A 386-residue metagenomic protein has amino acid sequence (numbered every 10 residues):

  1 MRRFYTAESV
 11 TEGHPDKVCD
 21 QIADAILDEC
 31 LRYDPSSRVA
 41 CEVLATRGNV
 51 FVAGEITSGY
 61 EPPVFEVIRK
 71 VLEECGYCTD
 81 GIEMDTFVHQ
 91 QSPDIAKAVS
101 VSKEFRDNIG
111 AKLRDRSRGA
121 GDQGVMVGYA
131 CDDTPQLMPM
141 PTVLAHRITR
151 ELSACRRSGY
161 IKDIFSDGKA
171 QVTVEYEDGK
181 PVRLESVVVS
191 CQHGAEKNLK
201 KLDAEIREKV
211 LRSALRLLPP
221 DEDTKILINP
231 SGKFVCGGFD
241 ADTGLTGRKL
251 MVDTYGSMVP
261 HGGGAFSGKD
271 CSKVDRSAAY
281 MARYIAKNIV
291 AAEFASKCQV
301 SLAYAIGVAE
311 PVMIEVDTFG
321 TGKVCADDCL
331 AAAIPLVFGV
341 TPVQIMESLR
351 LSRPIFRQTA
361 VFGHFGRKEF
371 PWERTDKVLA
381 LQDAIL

Functional and structural regions predicted by a protein language model:
M1-A40, A45: N-terminal, positively charged regions that mediate nucleic acid binding
T6, G48, E66, E73 (+3 more regions): Glycine-rich, mobile lid/loop segments that gate access to catalytic sites or pores
E8-V10, H14-C19, R118-T134, V235-V259 (+2 more regions): Conserved phosphate/anionic-ligand binding catalytic regions in large, soluble enzymes, centered on
E12-L31, D133-R150, K269-E293: Alpha-helical support elements that line or immediately flank enzyme active sites and cofactor-binding pockets
S37-C41, G168-V174, T224-I228, F294-A305: A short glycine-rich, hydrophobically flanked beta-strand micro-motif that places a catalytic Asp/Glu for divalent metal
V43, G124-C131, A170-H193, A241-V259 (+2 more regions): Short beta-strand elements
T46, A295-K297, A305-L386: Internal helix-turn-beta structural module
K197-I289, E293: Glycine-rich anion/phosphate-binding loop at the beta-strand->alpha-helix junction
